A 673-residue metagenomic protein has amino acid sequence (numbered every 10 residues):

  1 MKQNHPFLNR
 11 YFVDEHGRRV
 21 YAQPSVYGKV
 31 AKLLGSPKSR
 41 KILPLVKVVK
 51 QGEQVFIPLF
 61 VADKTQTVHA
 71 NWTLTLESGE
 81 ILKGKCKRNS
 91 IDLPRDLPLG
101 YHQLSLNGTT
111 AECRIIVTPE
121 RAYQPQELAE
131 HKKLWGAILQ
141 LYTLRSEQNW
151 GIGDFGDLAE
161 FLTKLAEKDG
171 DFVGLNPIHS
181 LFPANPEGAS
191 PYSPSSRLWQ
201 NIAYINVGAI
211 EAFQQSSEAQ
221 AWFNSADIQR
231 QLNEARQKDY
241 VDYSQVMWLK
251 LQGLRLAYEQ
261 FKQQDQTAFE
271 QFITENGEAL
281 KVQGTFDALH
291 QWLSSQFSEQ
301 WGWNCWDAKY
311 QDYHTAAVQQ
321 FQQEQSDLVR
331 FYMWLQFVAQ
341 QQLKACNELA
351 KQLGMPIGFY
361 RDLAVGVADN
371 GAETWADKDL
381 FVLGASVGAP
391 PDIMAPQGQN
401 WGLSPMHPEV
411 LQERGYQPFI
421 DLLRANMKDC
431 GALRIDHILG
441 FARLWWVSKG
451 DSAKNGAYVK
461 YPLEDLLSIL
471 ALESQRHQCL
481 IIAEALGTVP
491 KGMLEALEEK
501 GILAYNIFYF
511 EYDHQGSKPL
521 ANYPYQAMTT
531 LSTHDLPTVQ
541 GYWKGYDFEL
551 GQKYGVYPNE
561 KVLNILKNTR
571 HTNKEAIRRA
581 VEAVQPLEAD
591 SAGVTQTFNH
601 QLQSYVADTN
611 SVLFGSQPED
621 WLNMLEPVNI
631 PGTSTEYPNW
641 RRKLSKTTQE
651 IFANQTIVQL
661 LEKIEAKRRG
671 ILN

Functional and structural regions predicted by a protein language model:
G28-S39, V48-Q54, P58-D63, G79 (+4 more regions): Acidic/aromatic-lined carbohydrate-recognition and catalytic surfaces of CAZymes acting on diverse glycans
W135-L139, V173-L175, I357-R361, L433 (+4 more regions): Hydrophobic faces of well-ordered beta-strands that scaffold small-molecule active sites in alpha/beta enzyme cores
Q140-F155, E324-V338, N400-Q417, S452-K460 (+2 more regions): The substrate-binding groove and active-site-proximal loops of carbohydrate-active enzymes, especially glycoside
N185-P191, R361, V365-L380, T488-Y509 (+2 more regions): Substrate-binding cleft/loops of secretory-pathway carbohydrate-active enzymes
A189-S216, E373-Q397, A457-L467, I502-H514: Acidic, His- and aromatic-enriched active-site or binding-groove loops in soluble protein domains that engage sugars
A268, A485-W621: Conserved alpha/beta catalytic core and glycan-binding cleft of carbohydrate-active enzymes
L335-Q352, G415-I502: Active-site neighborhood of glycoside hydrolase catalytic domains
P356-P418, L422-A425, L444-V459: Substrate-binding/active-site clefts of carbohydrate-active enzymes
